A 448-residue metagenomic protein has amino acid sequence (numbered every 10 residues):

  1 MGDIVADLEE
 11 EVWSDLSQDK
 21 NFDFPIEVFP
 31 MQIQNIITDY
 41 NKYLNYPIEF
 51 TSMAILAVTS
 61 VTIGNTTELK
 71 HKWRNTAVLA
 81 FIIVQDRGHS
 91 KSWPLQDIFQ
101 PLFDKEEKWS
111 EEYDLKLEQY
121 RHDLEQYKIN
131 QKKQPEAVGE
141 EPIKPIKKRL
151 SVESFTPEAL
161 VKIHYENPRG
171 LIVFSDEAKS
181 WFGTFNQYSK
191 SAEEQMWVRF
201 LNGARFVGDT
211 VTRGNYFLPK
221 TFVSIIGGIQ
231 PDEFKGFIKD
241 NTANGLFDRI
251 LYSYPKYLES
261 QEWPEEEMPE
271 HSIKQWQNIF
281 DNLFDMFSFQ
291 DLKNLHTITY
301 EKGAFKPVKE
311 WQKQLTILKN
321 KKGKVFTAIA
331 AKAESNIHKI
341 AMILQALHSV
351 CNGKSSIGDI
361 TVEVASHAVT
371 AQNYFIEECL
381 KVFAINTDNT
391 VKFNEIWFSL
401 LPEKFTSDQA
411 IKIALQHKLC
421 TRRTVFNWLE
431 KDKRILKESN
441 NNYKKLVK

Functional and structural regions predicted by a protein language model:
M1-K448: Phosphate-handling catalytic cores of nucleic-acid transaction enzymes
